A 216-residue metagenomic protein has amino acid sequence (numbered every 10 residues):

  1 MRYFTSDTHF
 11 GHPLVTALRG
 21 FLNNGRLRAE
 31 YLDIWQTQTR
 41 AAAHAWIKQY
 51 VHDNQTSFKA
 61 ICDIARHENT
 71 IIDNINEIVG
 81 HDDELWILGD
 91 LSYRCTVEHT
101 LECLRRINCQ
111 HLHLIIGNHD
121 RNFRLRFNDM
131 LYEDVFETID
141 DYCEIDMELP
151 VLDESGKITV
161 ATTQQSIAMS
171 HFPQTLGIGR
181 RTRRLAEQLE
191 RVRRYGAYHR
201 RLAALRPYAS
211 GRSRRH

Functional and structural regions predicted by a protein language model:
M1-Y3: Extreme N-terminal starter segment of soluble prokaryotic enzymes
T5, F10, L14-M147: Core catalytic region of metal-dependent phosphoesterases/phosphodiesterases, especially metallo-beta-lactamase-like
H113, M130-K157, A161-H216: Conserved beta-sheet core of the metallophosphoesterase superfamily
